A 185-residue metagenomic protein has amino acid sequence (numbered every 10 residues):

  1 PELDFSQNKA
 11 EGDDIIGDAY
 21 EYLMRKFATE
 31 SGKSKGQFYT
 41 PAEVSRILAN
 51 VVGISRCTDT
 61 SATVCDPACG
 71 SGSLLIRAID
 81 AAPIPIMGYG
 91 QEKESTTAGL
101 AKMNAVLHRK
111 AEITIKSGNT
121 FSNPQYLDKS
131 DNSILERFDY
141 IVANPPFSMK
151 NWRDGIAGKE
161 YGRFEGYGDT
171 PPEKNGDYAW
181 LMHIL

Functional and structural regions predicted by a protein language model:
P1-A28: Long recognition/docking surfaces used for binding and targeting
K9-D13, S34-A42, D169-K174: Short acidic-aromatic active-site loops that bind/stabilize oxyanions
D13-G17, E21, A42, R46 (+2 more regions): Non-catalytic, well-ordered alpha-helical scaffold segments
T29-K33: Conserved adenine-nucleotide phosphate-binding loops and their immediately adjacent elements
S34-A143, S148-G155, F164, Y178-A179: Conserved S-adenosyl-L-methionine
L48, T170-L185: Conserved Class I SAM-dependent methyltransferase catalytic core
R163-D169: A short, charged helix-loop
